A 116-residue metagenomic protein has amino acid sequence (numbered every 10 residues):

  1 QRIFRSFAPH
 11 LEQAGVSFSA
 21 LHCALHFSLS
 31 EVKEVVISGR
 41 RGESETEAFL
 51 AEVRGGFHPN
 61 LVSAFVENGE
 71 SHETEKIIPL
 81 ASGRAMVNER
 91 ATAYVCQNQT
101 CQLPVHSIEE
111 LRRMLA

Functional and structural regions predicted by a protein language model:
Q1-A116: Aromatic (Trp/Tyr) and acidic
